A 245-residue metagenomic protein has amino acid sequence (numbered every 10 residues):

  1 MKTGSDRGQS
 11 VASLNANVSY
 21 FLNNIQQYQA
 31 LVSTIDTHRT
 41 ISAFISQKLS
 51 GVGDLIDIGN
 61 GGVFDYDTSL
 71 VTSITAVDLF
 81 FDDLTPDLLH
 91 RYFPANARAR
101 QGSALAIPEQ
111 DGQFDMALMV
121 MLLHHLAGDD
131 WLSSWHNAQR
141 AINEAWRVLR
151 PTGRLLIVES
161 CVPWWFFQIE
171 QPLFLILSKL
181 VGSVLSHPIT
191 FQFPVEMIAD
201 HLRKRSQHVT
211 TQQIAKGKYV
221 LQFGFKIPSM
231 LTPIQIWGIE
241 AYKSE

Functional and structural regions predicted by a protein language model:
K2-K48: Class I SAM-dependent methyltransferase Rossmann-like catalytic core, especially the SAM/SAH-binding loop
G8, Q27-L31, D57, D65-Y66 (+2 more regions): C-terminal alpha-helical "lid/dimerization" subdomain adjacent to the S-adenosyl-L-methionine
K48-D54: Short helix-loop-beta connector
I56-A106: Class I SAM-dependent methyltransferase SAM/SAH-binding core
L118: A conserved beta-strand element that flanks and buttresses the S-adenosyl-L-methionine
M121-H125: Short catalytic micro-motifs in class I SAM-dependent methyltransferases
W135-P151: A short glycine-rich, Lys/Arg-flanked "PGG" loop and its adjoining helix->strand segment in the class I
K204-H208, L221-E245: Core SAM-dependent methyltransferase catalytic element
